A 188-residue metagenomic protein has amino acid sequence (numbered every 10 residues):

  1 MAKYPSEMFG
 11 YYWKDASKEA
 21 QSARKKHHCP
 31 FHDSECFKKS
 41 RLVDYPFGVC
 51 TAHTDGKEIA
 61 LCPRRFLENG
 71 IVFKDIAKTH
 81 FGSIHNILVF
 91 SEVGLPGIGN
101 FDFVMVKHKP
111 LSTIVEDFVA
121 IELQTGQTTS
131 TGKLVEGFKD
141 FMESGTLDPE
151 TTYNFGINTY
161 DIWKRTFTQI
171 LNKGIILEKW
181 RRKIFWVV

Functional and structural regions predicted by a protein language model:
M1-N100: Nuclease-adjacent, charged terminal/linker segments that flank catalytic cores
C50, C62, V89-S91, F103-M105 (+3 more regions): Generic structural hydrophobic/aromatic packing signal, biased to beta-strands
L67, H108, G126, E178: Residue-level marker of positions within ordered structural domains that often coincide with functionally constrained
E92, I98-K107, F118-Q124: Short acidic loop-to-beta-strand element that houses the catalytic metal-binding Asp/Glu of nuclease active sites
P110-E116: Short, solvent-exposed loop/turn segments that connect beta-strands within catalytic domains and beta-strand-rich
E116-D117, R181: A general structural motif
Q127-V188: Acidic, metal/cofactor-coordinating or nucleic-acid-engaging core segments within structured domains
